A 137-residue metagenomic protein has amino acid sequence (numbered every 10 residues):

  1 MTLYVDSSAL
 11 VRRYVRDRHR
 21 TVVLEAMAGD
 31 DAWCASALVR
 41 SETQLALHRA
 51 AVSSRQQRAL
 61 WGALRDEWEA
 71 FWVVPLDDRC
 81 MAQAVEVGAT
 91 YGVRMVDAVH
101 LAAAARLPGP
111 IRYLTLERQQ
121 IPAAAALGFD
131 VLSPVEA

Functional and structural regions predicted by a protein language model:
M1-L38, A50-G62, F129: Short, well-structured N-terminal submotif of metal-dependent ribonuclease cores
T2, S36, R40, L101 (+1 more regions): Acidic, PIN/NYN-like endoribonuclease modules and their adjacent C-terminal/linker elements
V5, C34-A35, P75, M95-A98 (+1 more regions): Short beta-strand scaffold positions
T21, A82, I121-P122: Alpha-helical elements of the RecA-like P-loop NTPase motor core of helicases
G62, E69-Y91, A98-L101: Acidic catalytic patch
